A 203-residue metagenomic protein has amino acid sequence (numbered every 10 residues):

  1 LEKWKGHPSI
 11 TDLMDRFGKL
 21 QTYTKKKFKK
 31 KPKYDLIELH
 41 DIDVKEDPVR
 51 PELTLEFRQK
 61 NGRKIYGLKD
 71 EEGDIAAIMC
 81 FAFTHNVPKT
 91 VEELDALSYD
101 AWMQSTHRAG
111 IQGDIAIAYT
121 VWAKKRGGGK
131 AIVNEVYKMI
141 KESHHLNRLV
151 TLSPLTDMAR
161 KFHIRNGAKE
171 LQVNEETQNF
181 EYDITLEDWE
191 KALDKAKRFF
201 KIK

Functional and structural regions predicted by a protein language model:
L1-I42, D194-K203: Conserved N-terminal entry element of GNAT/NAT acetyltransferase domains
L55-E71, A82-V91: A short helix-loop-beta-strand connector motif used in the catalytic cores of GNAT acetyltransferases and, in some
C80-I117: Conserved acyl-donor/pantetheine-binding loop and adjacent beta-alpha core of acyl/acetyltransferases and related
A116, E142-L155: Conserved GNAT acetyl-CoA-binding A-motif
A123, V150-K161: Conserved beta-strand-loop-alpha-helix junction that forms the acyl-donor binding cleft
A123-K141: Conserved acetyl-CoA-binding loop-helix of GNAT-fold acetyltransferases
I164-N174: Conserved acetyl-CoA-binding loop of GNAT-fold acetyltransferases
E176-K203: C-terminal "cap" of GNAT-fold acetyltransferases
